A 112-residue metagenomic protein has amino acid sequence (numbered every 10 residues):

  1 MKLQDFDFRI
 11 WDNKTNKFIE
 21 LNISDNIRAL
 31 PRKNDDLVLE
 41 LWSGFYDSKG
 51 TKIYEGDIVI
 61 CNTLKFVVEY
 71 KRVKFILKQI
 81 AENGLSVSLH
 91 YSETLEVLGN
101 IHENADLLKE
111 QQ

Functional and structural regions predicted by a protein language model:
M1-Q112: Secondary-structure transition motif
